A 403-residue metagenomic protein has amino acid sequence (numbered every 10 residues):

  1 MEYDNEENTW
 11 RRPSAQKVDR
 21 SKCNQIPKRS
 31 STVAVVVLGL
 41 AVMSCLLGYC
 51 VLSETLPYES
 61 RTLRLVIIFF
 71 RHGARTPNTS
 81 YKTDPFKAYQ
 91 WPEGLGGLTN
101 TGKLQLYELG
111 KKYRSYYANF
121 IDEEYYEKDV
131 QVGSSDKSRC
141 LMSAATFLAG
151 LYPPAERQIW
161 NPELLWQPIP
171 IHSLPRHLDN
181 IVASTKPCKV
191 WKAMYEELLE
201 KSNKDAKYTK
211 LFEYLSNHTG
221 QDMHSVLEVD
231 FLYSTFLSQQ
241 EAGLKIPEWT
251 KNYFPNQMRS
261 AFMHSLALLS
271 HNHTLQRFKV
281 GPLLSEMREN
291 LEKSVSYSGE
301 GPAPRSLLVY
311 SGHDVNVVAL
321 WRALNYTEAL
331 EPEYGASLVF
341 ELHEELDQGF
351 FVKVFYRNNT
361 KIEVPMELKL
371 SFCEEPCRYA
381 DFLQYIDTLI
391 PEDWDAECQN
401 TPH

Functional and structural regions predicted by a protein language model:
E2-Q131, S135-H403: Signature for phosphate-centric chemistry
